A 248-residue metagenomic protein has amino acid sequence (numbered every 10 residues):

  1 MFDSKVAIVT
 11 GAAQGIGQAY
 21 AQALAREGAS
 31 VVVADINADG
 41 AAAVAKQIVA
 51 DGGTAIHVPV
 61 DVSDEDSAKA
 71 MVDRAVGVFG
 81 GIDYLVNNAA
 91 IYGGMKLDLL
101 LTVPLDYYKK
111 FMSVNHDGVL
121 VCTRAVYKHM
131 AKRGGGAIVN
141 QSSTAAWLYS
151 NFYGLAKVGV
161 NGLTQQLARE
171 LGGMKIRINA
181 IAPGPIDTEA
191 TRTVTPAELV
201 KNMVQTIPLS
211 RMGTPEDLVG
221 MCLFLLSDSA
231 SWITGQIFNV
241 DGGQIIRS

Functional and structural regions predicted by a protein language model:
F2-V32: Canonical Rossmann dinucleotide-binding motif of NAD(H)/NADP(H)-dependent dehydrogenases/reductases, specifically
A38-D39, P59-M71, L105, E216-D217: The beta1-alpha1 cofactor-binding region of Rossmann-like NAD(H)/NADP(H)-dependent oxidoreductases
Y92, L97, L148, Q205 (+2 more regions): Short C-terminal tail/terminal secondary-structure segment of NAD(P)H-dependent dehydrogenase/reductase domains
K96-L100, P104-K109, F152, M203: Substrate-binding pocket helix/loop in short-chain dehydrogenase/reductase
T123, A156-G159, T164: Active-site helix of classical SDR
K128, R169-G173, S231: Alpha-helical segment proximal to the catalytic Tyr-Lys
I207-L218, S229: A conserved structural motif in NAD(P)-dependent oxidoreductases
